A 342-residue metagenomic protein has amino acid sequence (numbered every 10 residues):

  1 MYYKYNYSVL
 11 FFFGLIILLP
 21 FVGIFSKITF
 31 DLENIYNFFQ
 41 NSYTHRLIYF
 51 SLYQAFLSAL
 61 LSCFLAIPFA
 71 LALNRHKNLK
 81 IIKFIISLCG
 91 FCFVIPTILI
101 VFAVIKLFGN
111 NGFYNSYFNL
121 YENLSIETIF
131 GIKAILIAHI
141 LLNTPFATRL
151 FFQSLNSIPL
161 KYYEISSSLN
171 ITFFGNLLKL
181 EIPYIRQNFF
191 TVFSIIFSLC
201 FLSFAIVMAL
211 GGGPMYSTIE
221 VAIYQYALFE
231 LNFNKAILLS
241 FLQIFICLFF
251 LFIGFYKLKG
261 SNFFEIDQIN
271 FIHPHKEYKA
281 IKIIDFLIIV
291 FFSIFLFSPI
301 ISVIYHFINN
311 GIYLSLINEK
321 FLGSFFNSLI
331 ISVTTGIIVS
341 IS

Functional and structural regions predicted by a protein language model:
Y2-D31, S42-N156, Y184-G211, L238-F255 (+2 more regions): Membrane-water interface segments at the C-terminal ends of transmembrane alpha-helices in multi-pass inner-membrane
L32-Q40, L177-L178, G311-I317: A short amphipathic helical element positioned immediately N-terminal to and/or at the very start of a transmembrane
I158-I185, F229, I317: Short helix-to-coil transition segments within interhelical loops that connect adjacent transmembrane helices
S166, K235-A236: Solenoid-repeat scaffolds in large eukaryotic assemblies
S167, I246-I266: Outer-membrane beta-barrel domain signature
A205-L231: Glycine-rich helix-loop "coupling/hinge" segments at transmembrane-helix boundaries in multipass transporters
K257-I288: Flexible interhelical linker loops that connect adjacent transmembrane helices in multi-pass membrane transporters
